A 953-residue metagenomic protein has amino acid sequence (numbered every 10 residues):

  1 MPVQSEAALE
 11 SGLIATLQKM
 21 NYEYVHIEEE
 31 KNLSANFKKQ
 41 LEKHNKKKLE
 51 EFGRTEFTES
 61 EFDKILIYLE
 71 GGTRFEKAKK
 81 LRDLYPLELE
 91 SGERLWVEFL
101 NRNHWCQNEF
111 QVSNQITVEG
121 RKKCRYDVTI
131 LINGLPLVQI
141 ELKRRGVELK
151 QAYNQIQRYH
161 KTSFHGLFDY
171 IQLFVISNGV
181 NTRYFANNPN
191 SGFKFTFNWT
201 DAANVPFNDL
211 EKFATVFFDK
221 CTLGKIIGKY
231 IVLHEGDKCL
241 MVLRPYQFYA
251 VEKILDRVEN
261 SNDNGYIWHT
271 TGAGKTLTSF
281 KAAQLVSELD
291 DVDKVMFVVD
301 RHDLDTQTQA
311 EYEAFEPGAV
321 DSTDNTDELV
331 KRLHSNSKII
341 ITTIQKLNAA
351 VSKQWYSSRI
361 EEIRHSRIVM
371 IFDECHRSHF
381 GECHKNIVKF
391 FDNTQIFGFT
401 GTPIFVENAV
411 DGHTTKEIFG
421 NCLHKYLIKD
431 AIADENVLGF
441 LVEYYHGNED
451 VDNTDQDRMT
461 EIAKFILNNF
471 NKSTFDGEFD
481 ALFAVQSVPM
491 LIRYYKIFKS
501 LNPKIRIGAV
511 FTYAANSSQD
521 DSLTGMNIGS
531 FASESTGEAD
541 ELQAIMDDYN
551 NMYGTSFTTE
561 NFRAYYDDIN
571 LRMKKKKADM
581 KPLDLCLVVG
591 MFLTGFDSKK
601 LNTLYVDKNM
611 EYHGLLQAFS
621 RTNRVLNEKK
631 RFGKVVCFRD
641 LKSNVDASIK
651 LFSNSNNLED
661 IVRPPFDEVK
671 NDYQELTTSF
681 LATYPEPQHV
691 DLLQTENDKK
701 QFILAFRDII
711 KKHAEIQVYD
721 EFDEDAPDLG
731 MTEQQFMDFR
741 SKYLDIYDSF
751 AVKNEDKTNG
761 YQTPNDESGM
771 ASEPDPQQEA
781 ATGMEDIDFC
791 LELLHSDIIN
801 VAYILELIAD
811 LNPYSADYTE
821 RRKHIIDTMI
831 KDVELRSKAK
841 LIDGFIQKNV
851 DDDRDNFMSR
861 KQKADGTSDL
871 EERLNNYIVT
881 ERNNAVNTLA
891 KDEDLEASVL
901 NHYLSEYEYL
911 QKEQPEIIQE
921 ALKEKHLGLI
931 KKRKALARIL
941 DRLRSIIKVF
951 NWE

Functional and structural regions predicted by a protein language model:
P2-K294, D303-A319, S335-I339, Q345 (+1 more regions): ATP-dependent helicase/translocase motor core
A15, E50, T58, D263 (+7 more regions): Catalytic cores and motor modules of nucleic-acid processing enzymes
V25-I27, Y266, K294-M296, Q309 (+3 more regions): Conserved RecA-like helicase motor-core motifs
I132, E259-D263, L333-S337, S352-I368 (+3 more regions): Short basic/glycine-enriched coil/helix segment immediately N-terminal to the Walker B
L149, N187, T196, Q345-V451 (+3 more regions): Signature of the SF2 helicase/ATPase Hel1-core->accessory helical subdomain module
W268-T270, D293-R301, F479-S487: Conserved RecA-like ASCE P-loop NTPase motor core of nucleic-acid helicases/translocases
N336-A350, D579-T594: Conserved two-lobed SF2 helicase motor
K338, N453-V588: Conserved C-terminal RecA-like helicase domain
